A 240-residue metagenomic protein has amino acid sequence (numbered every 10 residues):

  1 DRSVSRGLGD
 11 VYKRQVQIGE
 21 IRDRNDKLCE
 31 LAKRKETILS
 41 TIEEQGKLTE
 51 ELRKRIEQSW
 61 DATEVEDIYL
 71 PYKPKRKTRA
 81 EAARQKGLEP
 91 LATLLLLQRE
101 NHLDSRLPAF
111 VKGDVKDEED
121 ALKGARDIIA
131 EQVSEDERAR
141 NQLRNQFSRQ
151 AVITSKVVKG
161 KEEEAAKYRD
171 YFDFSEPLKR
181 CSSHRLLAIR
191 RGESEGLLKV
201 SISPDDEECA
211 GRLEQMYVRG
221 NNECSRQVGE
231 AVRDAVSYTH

Functional and structural regions predicted by a protein language model:
S3-S5: Serine residues within intrinsically disordered or low-complexity segments
G7-Y12, T239-H240: Conserved small/polar residues in nucleotide/adenosyl-binding loops
R14-R22: Catalytic phosphate-handling regions of large nucleic-acid enzymes and associated NTPases
Q17, K27, L31-Y238: Duplex nucleic acid-engaging cores and interfaces of nucleic-acid transaction enzymes
